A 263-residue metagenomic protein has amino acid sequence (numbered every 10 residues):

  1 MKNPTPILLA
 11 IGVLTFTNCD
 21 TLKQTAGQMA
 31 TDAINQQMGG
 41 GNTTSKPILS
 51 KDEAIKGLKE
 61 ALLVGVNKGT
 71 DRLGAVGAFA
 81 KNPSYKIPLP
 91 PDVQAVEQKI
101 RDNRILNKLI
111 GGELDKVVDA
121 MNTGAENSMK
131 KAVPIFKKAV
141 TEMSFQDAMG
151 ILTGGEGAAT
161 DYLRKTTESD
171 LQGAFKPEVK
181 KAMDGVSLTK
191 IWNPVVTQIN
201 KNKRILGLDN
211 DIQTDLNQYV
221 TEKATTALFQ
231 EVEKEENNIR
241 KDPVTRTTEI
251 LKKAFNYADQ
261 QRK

Functional and structural regions predicted by a protein language model:
M1-I7: Bacterial N-terminal signal peptides that target proteins for export
L8-T15: Bacterial N-terminal signal peptides
C19-D20: N-terminal Sec signal peptide cleavage junction
Q24-A33, Q37, N217, E222-K263: A cross-kingdom marker for long, charged
Q28-A120: N-terminal Sec/ER secretory leader and immediately downstream segment of secreted/extracellular precursors
G57, N82-S84, Q146, K223 (+1 more regions): Extracytoplasmic
N107-A182: Mid-length scaffold segments of soluble, non-membrane domains
E178-K223: An amphipathic alpha-helical core segment
